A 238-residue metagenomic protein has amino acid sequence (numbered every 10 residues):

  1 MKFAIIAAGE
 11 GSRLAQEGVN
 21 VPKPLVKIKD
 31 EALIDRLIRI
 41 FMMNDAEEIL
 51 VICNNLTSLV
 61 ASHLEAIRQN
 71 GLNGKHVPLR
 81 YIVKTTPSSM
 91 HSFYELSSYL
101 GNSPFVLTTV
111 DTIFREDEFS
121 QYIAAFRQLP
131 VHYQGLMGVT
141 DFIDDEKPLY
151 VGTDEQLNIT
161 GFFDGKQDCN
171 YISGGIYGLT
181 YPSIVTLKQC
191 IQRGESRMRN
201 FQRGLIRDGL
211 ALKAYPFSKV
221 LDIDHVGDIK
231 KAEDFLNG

Functional and structural regions predicted by a protein language model:
M1-V19, L210: N-terminal nucleotide-binding beta1-loop-alpha1 segment
K2-I5, R13, E31-T109: Conserved N-terminal catalytic core of the sugar/cofactor nucleotidyltransferase
E10, D111-T112, D141: Active-site metal-binding loops of divalent metal-dependent hydrolases
N20-D35: Short catalytic helix/loop segments, enriched in acidic residues and glycine and frequently bearing histidine
D117-E146: Conserved donor-nucleotide/metal-binding helix-loop-beta segment in metal-dependent transferases, i.e., the alpha-helix
R127, N158-D222, G227-G238: Catalytic-core segments of class I nucleotidyltransferases/pyrophosphorylases that form NMP-activated intermediates
G152-N158: Short acidic-glycine loop/turn motifs at beta-strand connectors
